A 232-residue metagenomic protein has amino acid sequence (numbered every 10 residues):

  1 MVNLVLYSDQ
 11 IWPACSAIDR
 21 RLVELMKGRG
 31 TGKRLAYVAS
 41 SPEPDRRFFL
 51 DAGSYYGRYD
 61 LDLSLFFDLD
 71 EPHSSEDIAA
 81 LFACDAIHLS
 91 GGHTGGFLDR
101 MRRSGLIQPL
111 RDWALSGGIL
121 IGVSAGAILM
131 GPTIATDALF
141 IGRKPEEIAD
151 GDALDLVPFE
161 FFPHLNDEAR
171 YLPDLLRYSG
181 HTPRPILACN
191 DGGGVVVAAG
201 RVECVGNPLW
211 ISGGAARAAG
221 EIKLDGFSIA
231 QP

Functional and structural regions predicted by a protein language model:
M1-T31, Y37, E43-L50, S54-G57 (+1 more regions): C-terminal and late-domain segments of enzyme folds
L6, L65-F66, L89, I121-V123 (+1 more regions): General beta-strand structural signal in soluble alpha/beta enzymes
A14, F97-L98, G131, A138: Glycine/Thr-rich phosphate-binding loops of Rossmann-like dinucleotide-binding domains
L25, A80, S104-G117: Catalytic-core regions built around general acid/base machinery
K33-A36, P42-G92, G96, R100: Portal/gating segments that form or line small-molecule/metal binding sites
H88-G91, L110-T133: Catalytic nucleophile loop
G95, A127-M130, G194-V196: Short, active-site-adjacent cap segments at secondary-structure transitions
